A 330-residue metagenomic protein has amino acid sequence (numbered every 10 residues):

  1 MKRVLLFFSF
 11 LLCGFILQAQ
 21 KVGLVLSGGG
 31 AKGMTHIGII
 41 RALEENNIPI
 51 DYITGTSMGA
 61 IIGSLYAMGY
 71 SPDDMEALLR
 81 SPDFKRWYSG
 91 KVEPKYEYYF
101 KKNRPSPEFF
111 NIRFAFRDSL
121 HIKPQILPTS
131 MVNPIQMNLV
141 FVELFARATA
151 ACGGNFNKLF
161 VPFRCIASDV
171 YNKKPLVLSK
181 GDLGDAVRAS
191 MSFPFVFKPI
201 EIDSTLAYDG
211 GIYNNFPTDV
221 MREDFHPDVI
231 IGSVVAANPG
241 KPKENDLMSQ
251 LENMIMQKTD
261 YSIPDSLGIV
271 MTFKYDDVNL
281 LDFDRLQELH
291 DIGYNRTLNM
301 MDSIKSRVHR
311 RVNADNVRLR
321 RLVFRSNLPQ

Functional and structural regions predicted by a protein language model:
V4-L17: Sec-dependent N-terminal signal peptides
Q18-T56, S64-Q330: Patatin-like phospholipase
